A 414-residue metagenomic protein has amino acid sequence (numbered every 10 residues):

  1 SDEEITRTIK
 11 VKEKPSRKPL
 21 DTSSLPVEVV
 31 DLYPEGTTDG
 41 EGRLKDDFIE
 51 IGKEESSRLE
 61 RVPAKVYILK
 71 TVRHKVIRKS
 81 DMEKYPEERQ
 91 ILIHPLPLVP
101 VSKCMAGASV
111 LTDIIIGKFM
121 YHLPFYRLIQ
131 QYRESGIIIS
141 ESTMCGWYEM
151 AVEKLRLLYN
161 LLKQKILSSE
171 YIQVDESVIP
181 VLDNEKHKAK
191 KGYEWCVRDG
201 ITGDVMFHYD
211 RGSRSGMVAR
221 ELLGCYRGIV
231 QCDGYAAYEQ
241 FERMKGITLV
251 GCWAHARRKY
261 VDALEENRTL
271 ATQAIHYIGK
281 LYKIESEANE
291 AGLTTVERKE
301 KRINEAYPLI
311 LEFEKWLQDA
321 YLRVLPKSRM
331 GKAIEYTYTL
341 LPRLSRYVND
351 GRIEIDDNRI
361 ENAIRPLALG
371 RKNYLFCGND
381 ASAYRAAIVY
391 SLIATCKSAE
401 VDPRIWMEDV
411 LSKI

Functional and structural regions predicted by a protein language model:
S1-I5, I9, K18-T22, P26-K45 (+2 more regions): Gly/Pro-rich turn-and-neighbor structural signature
S1-M105, Q173-V174: Short, flexible loop/hinge motifs at secondary-structure junctions
E41, R78, L128, D175-S177 (+5 more regions): Short, conserved catalytic/metal-binding motifs centered on acidic residues
G42-L44, Y238-K245: Short active-site loop/helix that positions an aromatic residue
I49-E50, P86-R89, V181-D183, V205-F207 (+4 more regions): Short helix/loop capping segments that flank catalytic or ligand/cofactor-binding pockets
P63-E170, I393: Short, positively charged, Gly/Tyr-enriched micro-motifs that form contact patches at catalytic or ligand/partner
Y171, G234, R243-H276: Conserved beta-strand -> loop -> alpha-helix junction used to position metal-binding or nucleic-acid-contacting
G228, Y235-A237, H276-I414: Acidic/histidine-rich catalytic cores and adjacent linkers of DNA breakage/strand-transfer/modification proteins
